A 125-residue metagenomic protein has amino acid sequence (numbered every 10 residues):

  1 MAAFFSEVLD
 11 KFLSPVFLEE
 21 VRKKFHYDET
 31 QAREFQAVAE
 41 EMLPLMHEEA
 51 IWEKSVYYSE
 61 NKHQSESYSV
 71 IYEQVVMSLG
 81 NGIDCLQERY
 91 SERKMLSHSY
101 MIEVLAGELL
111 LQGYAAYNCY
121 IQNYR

Functional and structural regions predicted by a protein language model:
M1-H98: Active-site helix-to-loop segments that bind/position phosphate- or nucleotide-bearing substrates and donors across
L96-R125: Internal, well-folded beta-alpha domain core
